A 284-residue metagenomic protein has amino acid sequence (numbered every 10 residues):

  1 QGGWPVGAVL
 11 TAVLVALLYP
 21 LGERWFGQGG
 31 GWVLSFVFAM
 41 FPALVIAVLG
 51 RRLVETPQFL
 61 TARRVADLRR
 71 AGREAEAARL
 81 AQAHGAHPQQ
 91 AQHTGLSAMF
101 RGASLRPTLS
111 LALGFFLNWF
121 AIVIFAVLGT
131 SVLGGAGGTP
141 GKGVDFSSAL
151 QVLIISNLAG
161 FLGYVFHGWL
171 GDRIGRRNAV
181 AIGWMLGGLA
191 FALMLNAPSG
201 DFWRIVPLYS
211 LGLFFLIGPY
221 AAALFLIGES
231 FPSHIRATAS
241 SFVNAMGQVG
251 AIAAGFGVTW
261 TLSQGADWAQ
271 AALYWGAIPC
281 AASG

Functional and structural regions predicted by a protein language model:
Q1-P20, P42-A43, N244-A254: Glycine-rich segments within core transmembrane alpha-helices of 12-TM secondary carriers
L14-F26, L133-G134, L170-G171, V258-A266: Interfacial helix-cap and linker-helix signal at transmembrane-aqueous boundaries of multi-pass secondary transporters
Y19-M99, A281-G284: Central mid-sequence intracellular linker of multi-pass
G102-Y164, A254: Extracytoplasmic gate region of multi-pass secondary transporters
G163-G175: Helix-to-loop junctions at the C-terminal end of transmembrane segments in multipass secondary transporters
R173-W184: Cytoplasmic membrane-interface "Motif A"-like loop-to-helix N-cap segments of 12-TM Major Facilitator Superfamily
M185-S199: C-terminal ends and interior cores of transmembrane alpha-helices in multi-pass membrane transporters/permeases
G218-F231: Intracellular juxtamembrane helix-capping segments at the cytosolic ends of symmetry-related transmembrane helices
